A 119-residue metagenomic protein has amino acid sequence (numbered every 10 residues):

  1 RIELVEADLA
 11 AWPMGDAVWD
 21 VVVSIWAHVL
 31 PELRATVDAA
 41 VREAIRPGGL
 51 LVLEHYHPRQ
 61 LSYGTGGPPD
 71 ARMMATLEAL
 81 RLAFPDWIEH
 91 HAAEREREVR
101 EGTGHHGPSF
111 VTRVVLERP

Functional and structural regions predicted by a protein language model:
R1-L9: Conserved SAM-binding strand-loop segment of SAM-dependent methyltransferases
L9, W19-A35: A short SAM/SAH-binding and catalytic strip from SAM-dependent methyltransferases
G15-A17: Glycine-rich phosphate-binding loop signature in dinucleotide/nucleotide-binding domains
H28-V29, H55-L61, R95-R97: Short "lid" loop at the C-terminus of a central beta-strand within the Rossmann-like core of SAM-dependent
A35-P47: A short glycine-rich, Lys/Arg-flanked "PGG" loop and its adjoining helix->strand segment in the class I
G48-Y56: Conserved beta-strand signature within the Rossmann-like core of class I S-adenosyl-L-methionine
A71-A93, T112-R113: Short alpha-helix
R100-P119: Core SAM-dependent methyltransferase catalytic element
